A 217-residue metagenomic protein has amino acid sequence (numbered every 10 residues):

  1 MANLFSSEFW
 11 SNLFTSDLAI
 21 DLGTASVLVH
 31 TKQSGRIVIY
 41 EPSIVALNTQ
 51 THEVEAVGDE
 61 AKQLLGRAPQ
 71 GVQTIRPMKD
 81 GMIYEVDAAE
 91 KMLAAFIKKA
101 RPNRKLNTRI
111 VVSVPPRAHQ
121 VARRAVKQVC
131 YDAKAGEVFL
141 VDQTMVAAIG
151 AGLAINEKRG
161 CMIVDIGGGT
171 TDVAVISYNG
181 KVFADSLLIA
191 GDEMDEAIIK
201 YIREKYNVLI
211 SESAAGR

Functional and structural regions predicted by a protein language model:
M1-I166, A174-R217: Nucleotide/phosphate-binding catalytic cleft detector across ATP-hydrolyzing and phosphate-transferring enzymes
